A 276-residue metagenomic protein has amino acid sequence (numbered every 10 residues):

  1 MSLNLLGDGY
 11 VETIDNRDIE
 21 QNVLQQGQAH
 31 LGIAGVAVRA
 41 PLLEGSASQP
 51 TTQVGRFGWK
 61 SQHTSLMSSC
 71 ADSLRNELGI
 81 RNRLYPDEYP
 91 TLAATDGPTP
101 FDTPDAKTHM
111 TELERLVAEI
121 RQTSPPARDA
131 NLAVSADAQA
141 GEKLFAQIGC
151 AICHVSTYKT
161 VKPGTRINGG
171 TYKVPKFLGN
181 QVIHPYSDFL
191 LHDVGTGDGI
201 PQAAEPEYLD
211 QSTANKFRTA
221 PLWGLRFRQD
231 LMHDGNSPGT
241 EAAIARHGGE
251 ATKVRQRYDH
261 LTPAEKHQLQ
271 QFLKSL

Functional and structural regions predicted by a protein language model:
M1-L276: Periplasmic c-type cytochrome electron-transfer domains
